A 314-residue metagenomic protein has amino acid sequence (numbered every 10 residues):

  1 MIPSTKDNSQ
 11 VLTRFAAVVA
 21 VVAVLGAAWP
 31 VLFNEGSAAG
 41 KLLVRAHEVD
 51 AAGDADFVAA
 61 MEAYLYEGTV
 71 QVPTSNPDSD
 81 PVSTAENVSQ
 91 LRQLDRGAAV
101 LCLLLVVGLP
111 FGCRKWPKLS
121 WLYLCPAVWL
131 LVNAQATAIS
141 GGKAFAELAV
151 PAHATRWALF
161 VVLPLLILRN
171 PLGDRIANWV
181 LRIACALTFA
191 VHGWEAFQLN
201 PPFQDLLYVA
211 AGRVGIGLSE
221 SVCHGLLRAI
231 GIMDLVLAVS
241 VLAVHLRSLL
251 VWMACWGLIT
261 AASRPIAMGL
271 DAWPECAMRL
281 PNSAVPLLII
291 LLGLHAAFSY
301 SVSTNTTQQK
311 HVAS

Functional and structural regions predicted by a protein language model:
M1-P201, S221-I232, A243-S314: Extended, low-polarity transmembrane helix blocks
Q204-I216: Cytosolic, membrane-interface loops and tails of multi-pass inner-membrane proteins
A238: Conformational-control "hinges and anchors"
